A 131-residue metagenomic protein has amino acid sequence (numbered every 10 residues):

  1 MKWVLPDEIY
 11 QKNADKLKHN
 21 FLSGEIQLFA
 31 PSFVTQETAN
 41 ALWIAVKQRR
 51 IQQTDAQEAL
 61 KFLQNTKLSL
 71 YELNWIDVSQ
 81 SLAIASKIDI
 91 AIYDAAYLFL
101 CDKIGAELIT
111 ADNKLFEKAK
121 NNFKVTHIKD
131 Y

Functional and structural regions predicted by a protein language model:
M1-F33, A45, R49-T54, Y131: Short, well-structured N-terminal submotif of metal-dependent ribonuclease cores
E8, S32, W75, D112-N113: Alpha-helix N-cap/helix-start capping motif
F29-A30, E72, I92, T110: Short beta-strand scaffold positions
S32-T35, D55-S86: Acidic catalytic patch
V34, D77, Y97, K114-L115: Alpha-helix capping/helix-boundary segments
N40-K47, D102-K103: Short glycine/serine- and small hydrophobic-enriched flexible loop segments
Y71, L98-Y131: Acidic, PIN/NYN-like endoribonuclease modules and their adjacent C-terminal/linker elements
